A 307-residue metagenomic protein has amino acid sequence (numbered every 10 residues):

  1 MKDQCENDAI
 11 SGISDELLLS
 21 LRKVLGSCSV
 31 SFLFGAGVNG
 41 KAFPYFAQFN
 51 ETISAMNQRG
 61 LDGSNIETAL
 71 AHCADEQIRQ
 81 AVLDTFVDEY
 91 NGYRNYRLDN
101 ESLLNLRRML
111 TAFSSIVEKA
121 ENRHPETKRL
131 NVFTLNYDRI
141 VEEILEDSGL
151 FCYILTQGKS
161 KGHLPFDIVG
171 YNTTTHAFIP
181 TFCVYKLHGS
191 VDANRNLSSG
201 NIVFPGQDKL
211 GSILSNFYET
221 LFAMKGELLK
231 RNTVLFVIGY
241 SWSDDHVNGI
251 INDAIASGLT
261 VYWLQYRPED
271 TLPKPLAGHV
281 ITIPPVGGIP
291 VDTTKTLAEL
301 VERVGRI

Functional and structural regions predicted by a protein language model:
M1-L229, V234, Y240-S243, I250-I307: Conserved catalytic-core helix/loop/strand module for nucleotide-ribose chemistry
